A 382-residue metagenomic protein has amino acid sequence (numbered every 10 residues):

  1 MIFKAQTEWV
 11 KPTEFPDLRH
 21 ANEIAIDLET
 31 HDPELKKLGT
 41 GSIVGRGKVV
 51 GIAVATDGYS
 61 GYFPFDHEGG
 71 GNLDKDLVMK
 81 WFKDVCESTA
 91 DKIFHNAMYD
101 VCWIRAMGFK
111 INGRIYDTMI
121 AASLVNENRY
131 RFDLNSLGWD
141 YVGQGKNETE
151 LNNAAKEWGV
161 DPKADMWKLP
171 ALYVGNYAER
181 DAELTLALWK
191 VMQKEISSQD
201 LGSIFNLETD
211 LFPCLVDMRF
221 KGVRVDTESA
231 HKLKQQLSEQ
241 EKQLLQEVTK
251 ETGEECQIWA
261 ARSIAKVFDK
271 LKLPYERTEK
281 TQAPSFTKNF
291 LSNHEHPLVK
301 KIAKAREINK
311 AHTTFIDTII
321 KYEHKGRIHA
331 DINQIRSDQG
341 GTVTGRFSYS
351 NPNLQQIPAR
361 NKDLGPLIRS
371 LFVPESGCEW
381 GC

Functional and structural regions predicted by a protein language model:
M1-D66, N112, R129, W139-V142 (+2 more regions): Conserved "right-hand" nucleotidyltransferase catalytic core of DNA-directed polymerases
A25, A90-A97: Acidic beta-strand-to-loop metal/phosphate-binding motif
T30-D32, M98-Y99, I120: Short, glycine/acidic-enriched loop or turn micro-motifs at the edges of active sites
D57-K92, V223: Nucleic-acid-processing active sites and adjacent nucleic-acid-binding tracks, predominantly divalent metal-dependent
H95, G381-C382: Conserved, well-structured core segments
Y99-A106, K266-V267: Phosphate- and divalent-cation-binding pockets in alpha/beta enzyme and binding domains that engage nucleotide-derived
K110-E127, D133-W139: Conserved beta-strand -> loop -> alpha-helix junction used to position metal-binding or nucleic-acid-contacting
